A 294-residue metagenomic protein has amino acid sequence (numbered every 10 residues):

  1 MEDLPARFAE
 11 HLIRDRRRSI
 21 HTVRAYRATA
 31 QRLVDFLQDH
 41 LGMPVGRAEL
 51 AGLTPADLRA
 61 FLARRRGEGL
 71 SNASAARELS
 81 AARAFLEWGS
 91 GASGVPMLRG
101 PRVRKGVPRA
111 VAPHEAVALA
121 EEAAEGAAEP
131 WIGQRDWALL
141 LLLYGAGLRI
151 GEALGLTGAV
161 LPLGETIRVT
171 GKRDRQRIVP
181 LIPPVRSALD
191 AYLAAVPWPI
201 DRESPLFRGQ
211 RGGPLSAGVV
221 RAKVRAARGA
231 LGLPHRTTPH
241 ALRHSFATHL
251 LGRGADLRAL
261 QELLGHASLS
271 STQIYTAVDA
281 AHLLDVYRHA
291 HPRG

Functional and structural regions predicted by a protein language model:
M1-G294: Conserved catalytic core of the tyrosine transesterase superfamily
